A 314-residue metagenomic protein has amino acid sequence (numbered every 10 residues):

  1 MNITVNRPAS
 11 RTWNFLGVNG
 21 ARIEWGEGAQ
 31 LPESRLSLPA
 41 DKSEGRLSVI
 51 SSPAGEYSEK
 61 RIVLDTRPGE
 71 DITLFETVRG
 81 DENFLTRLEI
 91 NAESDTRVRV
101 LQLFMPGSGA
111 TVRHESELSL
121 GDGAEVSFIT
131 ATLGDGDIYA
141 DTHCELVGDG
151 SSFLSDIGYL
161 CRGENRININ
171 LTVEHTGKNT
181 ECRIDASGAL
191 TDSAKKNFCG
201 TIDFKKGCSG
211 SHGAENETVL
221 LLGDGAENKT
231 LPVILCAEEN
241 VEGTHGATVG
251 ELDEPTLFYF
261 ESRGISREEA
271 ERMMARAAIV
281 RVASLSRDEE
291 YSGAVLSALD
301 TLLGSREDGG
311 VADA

Functional and structural regions predicted by a protein language model:
M1, M105, K178, M273-M274: Detector for methionine-enriched segments
M1-A29: Short, Gly/Pro- and small/polar-rich lid/capping loops
T12, I279-V282, V295, L299: Generic structural signal of hydrophobic/aromatic residues within well-ordered alpha-helices of folded domains
L16-N19, G26, C208-S209, E271 (+1 more regions): Short cationic/low-complexity microdomains
W25, L31-F258, S262-I265, S286-G309 (+1 more regions): Conserved beta-strand/loop scaffold segments within soluble protein domains that form the structured core and edges
Y259-R281: Extended amphipathic alpha-helical segments enriched in small hydrophobics
